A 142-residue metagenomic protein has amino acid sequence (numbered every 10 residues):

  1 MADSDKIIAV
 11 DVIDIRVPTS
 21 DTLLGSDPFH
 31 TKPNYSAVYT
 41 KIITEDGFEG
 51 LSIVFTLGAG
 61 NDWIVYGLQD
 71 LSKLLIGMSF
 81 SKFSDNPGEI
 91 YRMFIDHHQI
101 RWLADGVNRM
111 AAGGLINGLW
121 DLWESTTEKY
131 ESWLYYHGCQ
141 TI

Functional and structural regions predicted by a protein language model:
M1-L51, F55-G58: Structured beta-strand/loop patches that form or line metal/cofactor-binding pockets in enzymes
I43-T141: Metal- or metallocofactor-binding catalytic centers and their adjacent structured scaffolds across diverse enzyme
